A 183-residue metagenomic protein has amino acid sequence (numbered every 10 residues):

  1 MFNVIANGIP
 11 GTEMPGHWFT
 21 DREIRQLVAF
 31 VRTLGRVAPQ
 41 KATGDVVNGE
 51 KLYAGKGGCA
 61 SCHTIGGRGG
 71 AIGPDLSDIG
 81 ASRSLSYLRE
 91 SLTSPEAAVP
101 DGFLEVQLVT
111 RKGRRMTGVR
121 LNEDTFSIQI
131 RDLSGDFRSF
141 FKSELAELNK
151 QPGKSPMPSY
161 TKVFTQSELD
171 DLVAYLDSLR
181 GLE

Functional and structural regions predicted by a protein language model:
M1, K41-G67, G80: Sequence/structural segment immediately N-terminal to covalent heme-attachment motifs in c-type and related
M1-G35, S61, G70-I72, D78-D177: Extracytoplasmic electron-transfer domains, predominantly the class I c-type cytochrome c fold
L34-A42: Accessory carbohydrate-binding/adhesion or oligomerization-edge regions at the termini of glycan-active proteins
R180-L182: Short acidic/polar inter-strand loop motif in beta-rich domains
